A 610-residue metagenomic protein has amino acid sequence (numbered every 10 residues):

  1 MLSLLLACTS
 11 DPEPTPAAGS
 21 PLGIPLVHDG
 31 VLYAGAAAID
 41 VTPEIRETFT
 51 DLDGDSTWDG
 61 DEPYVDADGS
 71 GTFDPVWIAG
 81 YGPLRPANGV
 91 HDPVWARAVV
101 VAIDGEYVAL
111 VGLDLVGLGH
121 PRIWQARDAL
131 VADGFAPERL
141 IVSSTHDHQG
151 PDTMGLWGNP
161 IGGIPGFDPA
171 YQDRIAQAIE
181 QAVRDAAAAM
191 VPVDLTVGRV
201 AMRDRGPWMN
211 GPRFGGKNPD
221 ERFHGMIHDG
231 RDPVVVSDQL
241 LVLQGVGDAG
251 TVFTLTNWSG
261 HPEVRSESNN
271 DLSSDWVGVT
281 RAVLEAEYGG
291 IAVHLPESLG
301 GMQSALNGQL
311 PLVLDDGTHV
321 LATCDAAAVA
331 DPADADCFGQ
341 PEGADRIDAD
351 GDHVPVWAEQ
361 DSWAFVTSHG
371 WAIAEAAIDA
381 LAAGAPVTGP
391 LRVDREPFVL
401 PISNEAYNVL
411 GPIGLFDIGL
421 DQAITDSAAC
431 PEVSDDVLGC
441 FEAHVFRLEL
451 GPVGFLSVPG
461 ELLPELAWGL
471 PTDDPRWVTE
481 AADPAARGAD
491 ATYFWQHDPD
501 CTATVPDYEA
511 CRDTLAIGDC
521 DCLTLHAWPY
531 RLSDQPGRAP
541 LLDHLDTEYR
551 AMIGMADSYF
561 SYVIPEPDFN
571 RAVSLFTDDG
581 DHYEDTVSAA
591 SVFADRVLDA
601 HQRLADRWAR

Functional and structural regions predicted by a protein language model:
L6-A7: C-terminal motif of bacterial Sec signal peptides marking the signal peptidase cleavage site
S10: Short, conserved catalytic or interaction motifs in soluble domains
P14-S143, G150-E375, L381-R610: Conserved beta-alpha junction segments in alpha/beta enzyme cores
